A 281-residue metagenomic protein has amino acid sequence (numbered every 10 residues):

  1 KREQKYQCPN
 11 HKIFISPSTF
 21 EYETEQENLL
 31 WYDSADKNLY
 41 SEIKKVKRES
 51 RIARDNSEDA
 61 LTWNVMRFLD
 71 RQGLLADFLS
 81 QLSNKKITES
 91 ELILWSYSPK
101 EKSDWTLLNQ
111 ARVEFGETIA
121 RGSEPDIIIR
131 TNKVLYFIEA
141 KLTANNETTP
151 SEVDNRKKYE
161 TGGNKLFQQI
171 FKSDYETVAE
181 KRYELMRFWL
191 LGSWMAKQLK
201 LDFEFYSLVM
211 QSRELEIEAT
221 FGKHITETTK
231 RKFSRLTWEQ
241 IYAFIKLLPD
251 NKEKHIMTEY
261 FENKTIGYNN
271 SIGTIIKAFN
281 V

Functional and structural regions predicted by a protein language model:
K1-V281: Charged, terminal alpha-helix-loop-beta segments that serve as non-catalytic nucleic-acid engagement and/or assembly
